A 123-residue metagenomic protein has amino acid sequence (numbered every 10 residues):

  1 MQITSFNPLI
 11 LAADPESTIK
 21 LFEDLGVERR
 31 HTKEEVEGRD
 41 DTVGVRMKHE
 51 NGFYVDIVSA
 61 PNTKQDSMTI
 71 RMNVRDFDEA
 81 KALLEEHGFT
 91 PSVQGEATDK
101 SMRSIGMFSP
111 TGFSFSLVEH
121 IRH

Functional and structural regions predicted by a protein language model:
M1-T4, D99: N-terminal intrinsically disordered, low-complexity tails enriched in polar/charged
Q2, L9-G52: Core segments of cupin and vicinal oxygen chelate
T4-D14, V45, A60-H87, R103-F108 (+1 more regions): Vicinal oxygen chelate
T32, A82-H123: Vicinal oxygen chelate
V36-R39, P61-K64, A97-D99: A short beta-turn/loop motif at secondary-structure boundaries
G52, A60-N62, R122: Residue-level signature for short turns and capping positions that connect secondary-structure elements
Y54-V55, P91: Predominantly a core beta-strand signature of beta-propeller blades across repeat-based propeller domains
V55-S59, L117: A short acidic-to-branched-hydrophobic micro-motif
